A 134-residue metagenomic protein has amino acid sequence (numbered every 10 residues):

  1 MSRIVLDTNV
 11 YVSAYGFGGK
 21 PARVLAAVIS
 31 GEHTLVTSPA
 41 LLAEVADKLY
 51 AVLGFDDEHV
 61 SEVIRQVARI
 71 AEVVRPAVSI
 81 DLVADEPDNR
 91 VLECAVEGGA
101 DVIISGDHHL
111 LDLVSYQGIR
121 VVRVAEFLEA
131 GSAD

Functional and structural regions predicted by a protein language model:
M1-T37: Short, well-structured N-terminal submotif of metal-dependent ribonuclease cores
D7-T8, T37-S38, G106-D107, R123-V124: A secondary-structure boundary/capping signal
K20-P21, V60, P87-D88: Amphipathic coiled-coil/heptad-repeat helices and related helical stalk/stem segments that mediate oligomerization
A27, C94, L113: Hydrophobic/aromatic ligand-binding patch that stacks against planar heteroaromatic rings of cofactors or nucleotides
A27-L82: PIN-domain endoribonuclease scaffold, especially VapC-family toxins
R69-V102, H108: Active-site neighborhoods of divalent-metal-dependent phosphate/nucleic-acid chemistry enzymes
G98, H108-D134: Acidic, PIN/NYN-like endoribonuclease modules and their adjacent C-terminal/linker elements
